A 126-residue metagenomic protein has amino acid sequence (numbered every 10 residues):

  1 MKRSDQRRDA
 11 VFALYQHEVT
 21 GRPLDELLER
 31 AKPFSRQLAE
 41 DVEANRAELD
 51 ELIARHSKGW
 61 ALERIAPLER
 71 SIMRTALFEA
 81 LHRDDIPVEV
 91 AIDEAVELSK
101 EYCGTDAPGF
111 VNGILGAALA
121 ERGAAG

Functional and structural regions predicted by a protein language model:
M1-G126: N-terminal interaction/assembly modules
